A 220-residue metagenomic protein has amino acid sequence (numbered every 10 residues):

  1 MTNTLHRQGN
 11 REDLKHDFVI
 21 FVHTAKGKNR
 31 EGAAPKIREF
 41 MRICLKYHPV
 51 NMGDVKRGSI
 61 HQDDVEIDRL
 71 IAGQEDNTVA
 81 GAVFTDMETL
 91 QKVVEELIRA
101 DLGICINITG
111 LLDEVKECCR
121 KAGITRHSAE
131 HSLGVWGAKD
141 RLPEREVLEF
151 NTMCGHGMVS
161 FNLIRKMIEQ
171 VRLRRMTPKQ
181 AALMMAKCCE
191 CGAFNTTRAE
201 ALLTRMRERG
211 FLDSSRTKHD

Functional and structural regions predicted by a protein language model:
M1-Q170, P178-T197, R209-L212: Conserved mixed alpha/beta catalytic, RNA-binding, or beta-rich assembly cores of soluble enzyme, regulatory
A201-D220: C-terminal domain-closing interface element
